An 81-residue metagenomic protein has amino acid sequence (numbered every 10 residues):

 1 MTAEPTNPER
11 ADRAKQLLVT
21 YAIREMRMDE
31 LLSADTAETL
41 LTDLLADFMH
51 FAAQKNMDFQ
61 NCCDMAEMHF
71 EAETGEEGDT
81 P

Functional and structural regions predicted by a protein language model:
M1-P5, E71-P81: Short intrinsically disordered terminal tails
M1-T39: N-terminal acidic leader/helix
T20-R24, D47, F51, K55 (+1 more regions): Surface-exposed polar/charged interaction patches
T36-D64: An amphipathic alpha-helical micro-motif enriched in hydrophobic residues with embedded/adjacent acidic residues
D58, M65-G75: Amphipathic alpha-helical binding modules
